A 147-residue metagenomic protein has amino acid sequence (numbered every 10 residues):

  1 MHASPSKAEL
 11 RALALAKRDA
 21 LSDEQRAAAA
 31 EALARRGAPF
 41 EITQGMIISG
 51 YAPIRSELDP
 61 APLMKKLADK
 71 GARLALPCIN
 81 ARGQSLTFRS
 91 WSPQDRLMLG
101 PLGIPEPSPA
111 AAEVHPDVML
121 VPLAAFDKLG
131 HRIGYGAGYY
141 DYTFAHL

Functional and structural regions predicted by a protein language model:
H2-V114: N-terminal active-site beta-alpha-beta segment that forms phosphate/nucleotide-binding and substrate-recognition loops
F40, F88, F126, Y142-F144: Phenylalanine-focused residue identity feature
I54-S56, A124-K128: Short glycine-rich anion-binding loops that position phosphate/pyrophosphate groups of nucleotides and phosphorylated
G83-Q84, D127-G130: Short, well-ordered, mixed-charge alpha-helical segments that flank or form enzyme active sites
D117: Receiver (REC) domain switch/active-site residues of two-component response regulators
L129-L147: Membrane-associated lipid acylation/remodeling enzymes share a hydrophobic transmembrane-juxtamembrane segment
